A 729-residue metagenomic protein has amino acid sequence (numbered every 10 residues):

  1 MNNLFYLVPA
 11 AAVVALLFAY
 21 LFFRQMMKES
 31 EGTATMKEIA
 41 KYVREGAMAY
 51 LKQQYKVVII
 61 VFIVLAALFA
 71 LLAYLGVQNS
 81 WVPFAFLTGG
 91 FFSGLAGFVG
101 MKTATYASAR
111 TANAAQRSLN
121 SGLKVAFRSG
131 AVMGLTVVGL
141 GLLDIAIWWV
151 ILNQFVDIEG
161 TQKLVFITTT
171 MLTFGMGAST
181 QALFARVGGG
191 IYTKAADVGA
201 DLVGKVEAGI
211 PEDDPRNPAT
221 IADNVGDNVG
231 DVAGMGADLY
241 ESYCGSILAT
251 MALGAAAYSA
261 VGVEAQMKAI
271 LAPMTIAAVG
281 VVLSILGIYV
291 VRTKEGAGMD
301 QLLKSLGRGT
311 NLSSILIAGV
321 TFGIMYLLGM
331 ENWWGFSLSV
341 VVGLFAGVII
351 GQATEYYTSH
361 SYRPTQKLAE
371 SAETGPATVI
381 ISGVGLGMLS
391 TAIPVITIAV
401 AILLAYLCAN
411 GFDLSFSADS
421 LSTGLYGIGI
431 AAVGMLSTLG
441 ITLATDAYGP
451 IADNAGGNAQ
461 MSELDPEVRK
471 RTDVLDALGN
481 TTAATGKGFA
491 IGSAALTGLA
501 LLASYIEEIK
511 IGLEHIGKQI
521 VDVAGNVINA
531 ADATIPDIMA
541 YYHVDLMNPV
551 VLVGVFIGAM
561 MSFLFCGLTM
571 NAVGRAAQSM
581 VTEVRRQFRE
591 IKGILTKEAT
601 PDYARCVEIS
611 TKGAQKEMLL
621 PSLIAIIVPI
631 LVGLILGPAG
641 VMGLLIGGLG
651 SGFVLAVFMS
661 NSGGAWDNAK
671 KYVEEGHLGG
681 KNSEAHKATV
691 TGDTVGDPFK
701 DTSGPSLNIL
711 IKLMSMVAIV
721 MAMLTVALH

Functional and structural regions predicted by a protein language model:
M1-H729: Hydrophobic packing and interface segments
